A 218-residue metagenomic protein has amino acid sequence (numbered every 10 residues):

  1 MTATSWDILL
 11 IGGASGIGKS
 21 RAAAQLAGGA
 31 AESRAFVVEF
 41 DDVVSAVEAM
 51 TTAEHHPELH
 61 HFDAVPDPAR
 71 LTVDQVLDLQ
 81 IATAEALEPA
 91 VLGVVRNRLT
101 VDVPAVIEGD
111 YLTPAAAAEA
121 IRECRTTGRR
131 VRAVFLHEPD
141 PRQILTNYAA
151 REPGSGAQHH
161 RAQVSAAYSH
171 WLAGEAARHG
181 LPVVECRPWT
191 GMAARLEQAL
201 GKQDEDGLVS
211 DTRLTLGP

Functional and structural regions predicted by a protein language model:
M1-W6: Phosphate-binding P-loop
I11: Hydrophobic anchor at the beta1->P-loop junction of P-loop NTPases
S15: The conserved Walker
S20: Walker A/P-loop
A24-L79: Conserved substrate/cofactor phosphate-moiety recognition/catalytic segment in nucleotide-dependent phosphotransferases
T72-G128: Glycine-rich phosphate-binding loop used to anchor ATP phosphates in small-molecule kinases, encompassing both
T127-E175: A glycine- and Lys/Arg-enriched "phosphate-lid" helix/loop adjacent to the NTP-binding pocket of small-molecule kinases
H170-P218: NTP-dependent small-molecule kinase module
